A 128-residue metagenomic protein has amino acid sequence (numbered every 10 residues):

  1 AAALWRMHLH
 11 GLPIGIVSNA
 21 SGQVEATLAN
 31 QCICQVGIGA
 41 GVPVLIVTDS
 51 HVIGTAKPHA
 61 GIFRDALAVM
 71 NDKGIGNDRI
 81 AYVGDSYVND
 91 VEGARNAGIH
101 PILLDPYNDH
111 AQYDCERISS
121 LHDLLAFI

Functional and structural regions predicted by a protein language model:
A1-H8, L12-I128: Asp-based, Mg2+/Mn2+-dependent phosphohydrolase catalytic module
